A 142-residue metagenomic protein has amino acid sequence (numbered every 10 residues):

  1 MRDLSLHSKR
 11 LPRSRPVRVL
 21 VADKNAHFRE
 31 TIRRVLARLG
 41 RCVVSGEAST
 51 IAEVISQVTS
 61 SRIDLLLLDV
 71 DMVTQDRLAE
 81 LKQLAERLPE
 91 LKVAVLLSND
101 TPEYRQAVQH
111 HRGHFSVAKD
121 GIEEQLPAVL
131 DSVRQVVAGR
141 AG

Functional and structural regions predicted by a protein language model:
M1-L20, K24-F28, E124-G142: Non-catalytic signal-transmission and effector/linker regions of two-component phosphorelay proteins
A26-G46: Two-component/phosphorelay signaling modules centered on CheY-like receiver
E47-L65: Acidic, metal-coordinating helix/loop segments flanking the phosphotransfer/catalytic sites of two-component signaling
T59-S61, L84-L91, H111: Conserved phosphotransfer cores of two-component systems
L66, V93, S116-V117: Two-component signal transduction core modules
L67-L84: Conserved phosphotransfer microenvironments
A79, N99-V117, G121: Alpha4 helix (beta4-alpha4-beta5 surface) of REC/receiver domains from two-component response regulators
